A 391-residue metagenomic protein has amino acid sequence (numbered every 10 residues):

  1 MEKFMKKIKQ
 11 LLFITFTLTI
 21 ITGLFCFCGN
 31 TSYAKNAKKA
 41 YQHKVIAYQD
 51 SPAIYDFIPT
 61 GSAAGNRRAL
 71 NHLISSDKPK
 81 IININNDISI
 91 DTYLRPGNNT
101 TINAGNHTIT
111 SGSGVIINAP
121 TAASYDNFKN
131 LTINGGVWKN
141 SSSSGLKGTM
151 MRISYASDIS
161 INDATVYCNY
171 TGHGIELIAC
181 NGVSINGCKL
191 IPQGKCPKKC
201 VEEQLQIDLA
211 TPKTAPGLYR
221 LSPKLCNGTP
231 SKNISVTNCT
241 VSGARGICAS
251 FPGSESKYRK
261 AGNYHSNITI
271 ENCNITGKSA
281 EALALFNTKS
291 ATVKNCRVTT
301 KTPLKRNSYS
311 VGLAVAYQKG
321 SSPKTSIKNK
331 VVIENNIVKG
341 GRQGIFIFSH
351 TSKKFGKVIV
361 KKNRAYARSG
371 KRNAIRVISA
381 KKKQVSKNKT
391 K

Functional and structural regions predicted by a protein language model:
F4-F16: Bacterial N-terminal signal peptides that target proteins for export
I14-C26: Bacterial N-terminal signal peptides
L24-K39: Sec-dependent signal peptide cleavage junction
A53-N83, S89: Acidic Gly/Asp/Thr-rich repetitive segments characteristic of extracellular carbohydrate-active and adhesion proteins
R67-N71, I90-T92, S111-S124, S143-I153 (+7 more regions): Extracellular beta-strand/beta-solenoid scaffold signature
I81, T92-T110, P120-V137: Beta-solenoid repeat scaffold
K357-K391: Leucine-rich solenoid repeat scaffolds
